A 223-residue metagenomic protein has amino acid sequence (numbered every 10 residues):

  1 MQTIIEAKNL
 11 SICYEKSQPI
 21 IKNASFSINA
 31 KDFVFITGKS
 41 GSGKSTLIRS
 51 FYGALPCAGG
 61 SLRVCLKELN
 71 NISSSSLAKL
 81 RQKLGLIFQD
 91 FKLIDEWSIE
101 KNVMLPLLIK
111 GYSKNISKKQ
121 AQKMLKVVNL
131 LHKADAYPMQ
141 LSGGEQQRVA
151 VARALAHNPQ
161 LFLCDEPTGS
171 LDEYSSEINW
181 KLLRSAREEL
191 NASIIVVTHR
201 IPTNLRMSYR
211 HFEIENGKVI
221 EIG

Functional and structural regions predicted by a protein language model:
Y52: Helix-to-loop junction immediately C-terminal to a conserved catalytic motif
C57-E68: Conserved ABC transporter NBD signature motif
L69-G85: ABC ATPase NBD coupling module
W97-M104: Short coil-to-helix segment of the ABC ATPase nucleotide-binding domain corresponding to the Q-loop/switch region
A136-M139, H157, L190: Conserved signature/switch motifs of ABC ATPase nucleotide-binding domains
Y137-Q147: Conserved ABC ATPase signature
F162-D165: Catalytic Walker B motif of ABC-type/P-loop ATPase nucleotide-binding domains
